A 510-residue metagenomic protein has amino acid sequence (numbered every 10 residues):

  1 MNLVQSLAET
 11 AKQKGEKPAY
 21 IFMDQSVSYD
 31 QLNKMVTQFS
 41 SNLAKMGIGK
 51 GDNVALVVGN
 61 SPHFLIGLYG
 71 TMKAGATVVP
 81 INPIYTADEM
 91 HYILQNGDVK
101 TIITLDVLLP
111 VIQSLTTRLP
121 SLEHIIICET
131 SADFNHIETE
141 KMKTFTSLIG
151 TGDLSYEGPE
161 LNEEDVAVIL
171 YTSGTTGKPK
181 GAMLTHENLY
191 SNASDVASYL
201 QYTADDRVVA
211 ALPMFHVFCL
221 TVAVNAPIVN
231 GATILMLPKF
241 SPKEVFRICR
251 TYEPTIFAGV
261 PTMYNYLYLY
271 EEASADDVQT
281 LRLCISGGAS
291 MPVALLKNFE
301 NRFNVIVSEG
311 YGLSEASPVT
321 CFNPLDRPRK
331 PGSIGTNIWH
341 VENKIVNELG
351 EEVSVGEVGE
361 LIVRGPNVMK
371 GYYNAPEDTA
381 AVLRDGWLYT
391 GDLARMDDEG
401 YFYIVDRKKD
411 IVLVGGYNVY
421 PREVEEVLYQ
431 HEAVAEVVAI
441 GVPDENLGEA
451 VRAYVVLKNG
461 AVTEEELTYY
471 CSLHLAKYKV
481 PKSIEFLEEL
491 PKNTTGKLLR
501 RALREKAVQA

Functional and structural regions predicted by a protein language model:
Q5-A8, Q25, K45-M46, K73-S147 (+2 more regions): Structural core segment of the AMP-binding/adenylate-forming
A8, E16-S61, L65-Y69, T86-H91 (+1 more regions): Conserved AMP-binding/adenylate-forming core of the ANL superfamily
E16, N60, I126-I127, K143 (+3 more regions): Conserved pre-ATP/AMP-binding loop-to-beta segment of ANL
S28-Q31, A167-S191: Conserved AMP-binding A3 loop
Y85, H91, I102-T104, F257 (+7 more regions): AMP-binding/adenylate-forming catalytic core of the ANL superfamily
Y190-R207, F215-I256, Y266, Y270-E272: Conserved AMP-binding/adenylation subdomain of ANL enzymes
P254-G259, Y268-R329, E342: Gly/Ser/Thr-rich phosphate-binding loop
Y311, K344-I362, D398-E399, G460-E464 (+1 more regions): Conserved beta-loop-beta connector loops within the AMP-binding
